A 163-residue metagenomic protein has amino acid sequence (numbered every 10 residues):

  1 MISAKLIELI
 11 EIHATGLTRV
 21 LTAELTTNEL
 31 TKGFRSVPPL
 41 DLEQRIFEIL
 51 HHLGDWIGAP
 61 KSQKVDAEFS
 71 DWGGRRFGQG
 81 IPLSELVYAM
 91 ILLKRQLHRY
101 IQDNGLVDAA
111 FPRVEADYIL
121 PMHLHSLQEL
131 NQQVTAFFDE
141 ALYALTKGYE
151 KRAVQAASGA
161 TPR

Functional and structural regions predicted by a protein language model:
M1-L21, E29-L40, I57, W72 (+2 more regions): N-terminal intrinsically disordered, cationic/polar leader segments that include organellar targeting peptides
L9-I12, G16, V20, E24 (+9 more regions): Charged, amphipathic alpha-helical oligomerization/scaffolding segments
H13, K61, V107-A109: Poly-acidic low-complexity segments
K32-S36, E43-H51, Q79, A160: Alpha-helix boundary/capping detector
H52-A59: Active-site-flanking structural segment that lines cofactor/substrate pockets
A59-V65: A glycine-rich, hydrophobic loop/mini-helix early in the fold
V65-R163: Long, amphipathic alpha-helical coupling/dimerization segments that relay conformational signals between
